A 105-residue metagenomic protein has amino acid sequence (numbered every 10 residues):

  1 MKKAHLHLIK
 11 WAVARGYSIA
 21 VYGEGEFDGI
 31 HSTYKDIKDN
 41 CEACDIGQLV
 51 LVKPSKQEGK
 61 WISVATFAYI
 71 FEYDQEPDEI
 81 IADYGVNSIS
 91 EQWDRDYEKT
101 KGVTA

Functional and structural regions predicted by a protein language model:
M1, Y97-A105: Short intrinsically disordered terminal tails
M1-Y34: Negatively charged, low-complexity tracts enriched in Asp/Glu with abundant Ser/Thr
L8-K10, S18, D78, R95 (+1 more regions): Intrinsic structural disorder/low-complexity segments
W11-S18, D83, N87, V103: Surface-exposed polar/charged interaction patches
V21-D96: Acidic, low-complexity, intrinsically disordered interaction modules
